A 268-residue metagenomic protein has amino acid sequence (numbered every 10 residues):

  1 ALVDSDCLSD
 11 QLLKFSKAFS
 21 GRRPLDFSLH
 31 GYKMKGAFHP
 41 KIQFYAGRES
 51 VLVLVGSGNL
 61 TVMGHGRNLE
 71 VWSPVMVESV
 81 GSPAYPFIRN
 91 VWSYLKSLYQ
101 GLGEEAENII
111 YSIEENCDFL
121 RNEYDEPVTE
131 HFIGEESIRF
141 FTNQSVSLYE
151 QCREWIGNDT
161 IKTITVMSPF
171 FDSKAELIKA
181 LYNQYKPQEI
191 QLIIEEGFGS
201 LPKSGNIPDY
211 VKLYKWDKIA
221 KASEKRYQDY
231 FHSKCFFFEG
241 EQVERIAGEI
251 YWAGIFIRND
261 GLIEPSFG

Functional and structural regions predicted by a protein language model:
A1-G268: PLD/PLD-like phosphodiesterase catalytic module centered on the HKD motif
